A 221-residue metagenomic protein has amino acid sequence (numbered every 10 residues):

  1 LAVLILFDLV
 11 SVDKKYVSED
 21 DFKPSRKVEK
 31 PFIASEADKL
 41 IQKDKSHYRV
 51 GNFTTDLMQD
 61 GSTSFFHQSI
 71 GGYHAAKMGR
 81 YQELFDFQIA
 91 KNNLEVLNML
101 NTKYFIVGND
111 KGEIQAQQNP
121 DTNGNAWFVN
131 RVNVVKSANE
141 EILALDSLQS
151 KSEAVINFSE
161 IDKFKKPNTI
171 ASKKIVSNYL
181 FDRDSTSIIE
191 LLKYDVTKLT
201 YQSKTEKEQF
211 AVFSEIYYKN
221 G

Functional and structural regions predicted by a protein language model:
A2-G72, A90, Q117: Extracytoplasmic
E19, A75-A76, L84: Generic signal for short, ordered secondary-structure residues within or immediately flanking folded domains
K27, G79-L94: Aromatic/His-enriched, Gly/Pro-containing loop or helix-boundary segments that lie immediately adjacent to catalytic
E29-F32, F87, N139-I142: Juxtamembrane helix-loop transition sites at the ends of transmembrane segments in multi-pass membrane proteins
I41, G72-K77, K91-G221: Flexible, solvent-exposed extracytoplasmic
